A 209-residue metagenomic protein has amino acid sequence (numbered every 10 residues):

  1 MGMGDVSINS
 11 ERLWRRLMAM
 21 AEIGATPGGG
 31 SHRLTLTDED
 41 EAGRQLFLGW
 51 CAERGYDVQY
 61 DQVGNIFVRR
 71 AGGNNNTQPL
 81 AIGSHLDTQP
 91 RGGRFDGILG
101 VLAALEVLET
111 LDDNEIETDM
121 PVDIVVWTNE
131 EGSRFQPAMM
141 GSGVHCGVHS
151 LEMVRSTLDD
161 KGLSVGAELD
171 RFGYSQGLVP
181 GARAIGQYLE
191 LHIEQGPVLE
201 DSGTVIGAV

Functional and structural regions predicted by a protein language model:
G2-T37: N-terminal capping segment at the start of a domain
G4, I8, G92-F95, S133: Alpha-helix capping and helix-loop boundary segments enriched in small/acidic/polar residues
N9-R16, E39, G43-F47, V107 (+5 more regions): General structural feature for long, well-ordered alpha-helical segments within catalytic domains of soluble enzymes
M20, I82, R91-E130: Alpha-helical metal-binding/catalytic segments enriched in His/Glu/Asp
T26-A71: A non-catalytic alpha/beta surface segment that caps or lines the substrate-entry region of metallo-dependent hydrolase
E53-R54, I66-L99, A104: Catalytic-core environment of secreted peptidases
N75-L80, E117-V122, R183-G186: Short coil/turn connectors at secondary-structure junctions
N129-E130, R134-V209: Midchain, well-structured core segments that form catalytic/ion-binding scaffolds
